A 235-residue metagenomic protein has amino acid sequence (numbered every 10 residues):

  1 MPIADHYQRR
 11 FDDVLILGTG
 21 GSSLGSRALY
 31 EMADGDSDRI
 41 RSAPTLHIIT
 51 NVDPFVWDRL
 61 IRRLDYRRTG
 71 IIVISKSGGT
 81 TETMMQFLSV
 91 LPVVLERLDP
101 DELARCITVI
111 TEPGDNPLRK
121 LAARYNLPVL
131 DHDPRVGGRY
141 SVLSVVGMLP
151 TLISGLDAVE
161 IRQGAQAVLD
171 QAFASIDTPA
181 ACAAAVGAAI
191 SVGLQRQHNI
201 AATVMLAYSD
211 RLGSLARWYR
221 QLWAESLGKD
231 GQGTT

Functional and structural regions predicted by a protein language model:
M1, R27-G70, I74, G79 (+2 more regions): Glycine-rich oxoanion-binding loops at beta->alpha junctions
M1-F11: Low-complexity, highly charged intrinsically disordered N-terminal segments that act as targeting/localization
R10, R39-A43, Y66-R67, D99-A104 (+1 more regions): Short helix-terminating capping/connector loops at secondary-structure junctions
D13-L17, G70, T108, V204: Conserved beta-strand elements of the Class I
L15, T19-S26, K76-M84, P113-N116 (+2 more regions): Gly/Ser/Thr-rich loops at beta-strand to alpha-helix junctions that form or flank small-molecule/cofactor-binding
G25-Y30, D58-I61, E82-F87, P117-R124 (+2 more regions): Short acidic, glycine/serine/threonine-rich loops at helix termini
E96-T235: Active-site phosphate/pyrophosphate-binding segments
